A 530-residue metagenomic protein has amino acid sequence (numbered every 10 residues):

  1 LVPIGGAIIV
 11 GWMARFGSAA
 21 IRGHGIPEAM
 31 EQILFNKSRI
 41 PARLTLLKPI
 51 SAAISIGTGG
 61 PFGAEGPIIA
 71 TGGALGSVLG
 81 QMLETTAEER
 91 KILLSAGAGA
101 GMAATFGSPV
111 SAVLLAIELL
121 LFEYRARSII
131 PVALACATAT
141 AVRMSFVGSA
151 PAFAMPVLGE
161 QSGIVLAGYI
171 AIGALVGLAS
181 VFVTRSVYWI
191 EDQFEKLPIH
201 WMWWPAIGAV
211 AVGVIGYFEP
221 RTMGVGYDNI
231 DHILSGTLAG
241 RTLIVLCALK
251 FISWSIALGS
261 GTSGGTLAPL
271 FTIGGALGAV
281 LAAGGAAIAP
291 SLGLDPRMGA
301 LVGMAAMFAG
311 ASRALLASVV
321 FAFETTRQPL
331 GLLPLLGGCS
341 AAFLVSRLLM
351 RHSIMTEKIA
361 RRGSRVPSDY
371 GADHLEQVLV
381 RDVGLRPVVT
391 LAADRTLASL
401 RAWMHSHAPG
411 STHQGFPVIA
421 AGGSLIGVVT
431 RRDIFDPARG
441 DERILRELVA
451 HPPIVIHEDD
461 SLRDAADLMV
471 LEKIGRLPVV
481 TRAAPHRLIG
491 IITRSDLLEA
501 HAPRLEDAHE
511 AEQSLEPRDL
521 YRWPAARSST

Functional and structural regions predicted by a protein language model:
L1-Q377, R381-D382, P387, A392-A398 (+4 more regions): Alpha-helical transmembrane segments and immediately membrane-proximal extracytoplasmic
L281-F308, I434-I454, E458-S461, A465: Generic long, charged, amphipathic alpha-helical segments
F308, A372, H407-A408, M469 (+1 more regions): Replace "in large, NTP-powered and nucleic-acid-processing enzymes" with "in large, NTP-powered factors and other
V320, I426-I434, I489-L497: Short hydrophobic beta-strand motif reused across regulatory alpha/beta modules
S364, D507-T530: Intrinsically disordered or compositionally simple regulatory linkers and C-terminal tails in signal-transduction
L391-T412, I419, D436-D441, V455-R482 (+2 more regions): The conserved cystathionine-beta-synthase
A421-S424, A483-R487: Flexible loop/coil segments at beta-strand boundaries within sensory signal-transduction domains
